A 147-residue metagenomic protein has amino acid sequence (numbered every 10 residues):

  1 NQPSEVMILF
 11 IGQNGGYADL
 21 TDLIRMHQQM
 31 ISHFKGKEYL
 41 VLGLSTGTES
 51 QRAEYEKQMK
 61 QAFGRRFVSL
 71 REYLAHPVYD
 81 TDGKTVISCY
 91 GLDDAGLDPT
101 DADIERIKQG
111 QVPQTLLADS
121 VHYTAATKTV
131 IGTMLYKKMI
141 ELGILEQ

Functional and structural regions predicted by a protein language model:
N1-Q147: Alpha-helical cap/lid subdomain in secreted, periplasmic, or secretory-pathway luminal O-acyl-processing enzymes
